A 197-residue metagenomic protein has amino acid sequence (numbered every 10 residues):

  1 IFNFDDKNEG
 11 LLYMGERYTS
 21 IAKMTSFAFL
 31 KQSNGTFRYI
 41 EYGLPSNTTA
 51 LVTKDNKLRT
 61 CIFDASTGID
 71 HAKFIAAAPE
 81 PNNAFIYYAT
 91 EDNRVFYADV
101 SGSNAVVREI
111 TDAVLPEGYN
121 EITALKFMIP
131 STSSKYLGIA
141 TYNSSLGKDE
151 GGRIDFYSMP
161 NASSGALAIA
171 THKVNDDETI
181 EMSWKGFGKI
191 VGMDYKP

Functional and structural regions predicted by a protein language model:
I1, G35-E41, N93-D99, S145-S158: Structural motif
F4-D5, G43-P45, V100-S103, P160-A162: Short loop/turn segments that connect beta-strands within beta-propeller blades
N8-F27, S66-P79, Y119-M128, E181-K196: Repeated scaffold domains used in trafficking and secretory/extracellular systems, primarily beta-propellers
N8-Y13, D55-T67, V106-P116, A168-T171 (+1 more regions): A short beta-strand motif characteristic of beta-propeller blades
T25-S26, N82-A84, S133-K135: Short coil/turn segments that connect the beta-strands within blades of beta-propeller domains
Y39-E41, T49-T53, L58-T60, Y97 (+4 more regions): Short linear proline/tyrosine/threonine-rich motifs used for host-factor recruitment and membrane trafficking/assembly
